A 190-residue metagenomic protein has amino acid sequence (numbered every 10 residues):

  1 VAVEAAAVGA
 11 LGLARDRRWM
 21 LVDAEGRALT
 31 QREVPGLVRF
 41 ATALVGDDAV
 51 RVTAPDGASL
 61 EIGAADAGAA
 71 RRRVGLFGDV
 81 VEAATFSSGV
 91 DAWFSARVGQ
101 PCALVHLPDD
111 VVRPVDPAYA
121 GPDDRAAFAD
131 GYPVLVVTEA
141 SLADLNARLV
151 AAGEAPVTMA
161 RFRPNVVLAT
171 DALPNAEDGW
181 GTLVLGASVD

Functional and structural regions predicted by a protein language model:
V1-W180, V184-G186: Electropositive, beta-rich accessory/interaction domains or terminal extensions that provide binding surfaces
D190: Glycine-rich, small/acidic residue-mixed loop/short-helix segments
